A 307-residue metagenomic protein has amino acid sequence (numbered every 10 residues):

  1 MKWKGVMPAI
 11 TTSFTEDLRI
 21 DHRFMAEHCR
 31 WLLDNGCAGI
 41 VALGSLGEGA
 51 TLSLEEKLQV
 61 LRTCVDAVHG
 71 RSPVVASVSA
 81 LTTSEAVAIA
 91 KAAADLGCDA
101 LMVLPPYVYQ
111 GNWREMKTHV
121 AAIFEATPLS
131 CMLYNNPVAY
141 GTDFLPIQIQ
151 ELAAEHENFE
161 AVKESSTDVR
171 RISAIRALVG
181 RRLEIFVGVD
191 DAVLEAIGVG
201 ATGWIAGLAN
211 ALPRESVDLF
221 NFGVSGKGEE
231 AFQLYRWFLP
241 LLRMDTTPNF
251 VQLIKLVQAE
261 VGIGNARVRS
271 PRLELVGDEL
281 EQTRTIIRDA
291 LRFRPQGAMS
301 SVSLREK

Functional and structural regions predicted by a protein language model:
M1-G141, E151: Active-site beta->alpha loop and helix N-cap motifs at the rims of alpha/beta catalytic domains
K2, V6-S13, N35-C37, A201 (+1 more regions): C-terminal alpha-helical cap/extension of soluble enzyme domains
W3, M25, K57, L61 (+6 more regions): A general structural signal for well-ordered alpha-helical segments in protein cores
H22-C29, P146, L280-I287: Short, amphipathic alpha-helical "lid/cap" segments that border enzyme active or binding sites
C29, V120, H156, Y235-F238 (+1 more regions): Short amphipathic alpha-helical/adjacent loop interface patches that line ligand and macromolecule-binding sites
L52-E55, A88, W113-M116, F144-P146 (+3 more regions): Short secondary-structure transition/capping segments
R71-S72, S130, F159, R182 (+1 more regions): Secondary-structure boundary/capping positions in well-ordered alpha/beta enzyme cores
E125-A126, P137-P248: Catalytic alpha/beta core domains of metabolic enzymes, predominantly
